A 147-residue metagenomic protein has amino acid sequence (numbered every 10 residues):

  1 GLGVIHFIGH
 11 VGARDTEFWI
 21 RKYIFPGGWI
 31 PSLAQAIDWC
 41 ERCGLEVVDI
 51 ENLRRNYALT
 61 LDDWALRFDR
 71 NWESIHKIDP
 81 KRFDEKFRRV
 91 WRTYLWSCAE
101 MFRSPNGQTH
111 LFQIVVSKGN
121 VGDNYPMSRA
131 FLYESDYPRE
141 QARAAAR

Functional and structural regions predicted by a protein language model:
G1-G9: Conserved beta-strand signature within the Rossmann-like core of class I S-adenosyl-L-methionine
I8-N124, Y137-R139: Substrate-binding/catalytic lobe of Class I Rossmann-like enzymes that use SAM or dcSAM, i.e., the mid-to-C-terminal
R129-R147: Short, cationic low-complexity segments
